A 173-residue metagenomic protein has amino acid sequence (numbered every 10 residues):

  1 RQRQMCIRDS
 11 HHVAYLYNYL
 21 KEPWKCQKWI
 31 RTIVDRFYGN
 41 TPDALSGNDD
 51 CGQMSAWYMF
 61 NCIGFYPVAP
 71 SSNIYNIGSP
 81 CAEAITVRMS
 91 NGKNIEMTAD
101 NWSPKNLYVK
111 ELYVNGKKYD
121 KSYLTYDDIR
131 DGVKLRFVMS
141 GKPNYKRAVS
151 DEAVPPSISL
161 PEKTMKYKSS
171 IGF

Functional and structural regions predicted by a protein language model:
Q2-I7: Short, small-residue-biased leader/transition segments that mark boundaries at the very start of proteins
D9-F173: Non-catalytic C-terminal accessory modules of carbohydrate-active enzymes
